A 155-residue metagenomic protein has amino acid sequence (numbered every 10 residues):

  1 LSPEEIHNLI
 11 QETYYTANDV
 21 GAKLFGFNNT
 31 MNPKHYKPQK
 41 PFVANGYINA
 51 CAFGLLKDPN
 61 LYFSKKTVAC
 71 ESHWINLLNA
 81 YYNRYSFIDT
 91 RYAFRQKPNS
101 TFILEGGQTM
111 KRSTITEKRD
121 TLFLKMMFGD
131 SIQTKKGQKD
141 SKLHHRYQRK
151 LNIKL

Functional and structural regions predicted by a protein language model:
L1-H73: Conserved catalytic core of nucleotide-sugar-dependent glycosyltransferases
K66-L155: C-terminal catalytic/acceptor-binding lobe
